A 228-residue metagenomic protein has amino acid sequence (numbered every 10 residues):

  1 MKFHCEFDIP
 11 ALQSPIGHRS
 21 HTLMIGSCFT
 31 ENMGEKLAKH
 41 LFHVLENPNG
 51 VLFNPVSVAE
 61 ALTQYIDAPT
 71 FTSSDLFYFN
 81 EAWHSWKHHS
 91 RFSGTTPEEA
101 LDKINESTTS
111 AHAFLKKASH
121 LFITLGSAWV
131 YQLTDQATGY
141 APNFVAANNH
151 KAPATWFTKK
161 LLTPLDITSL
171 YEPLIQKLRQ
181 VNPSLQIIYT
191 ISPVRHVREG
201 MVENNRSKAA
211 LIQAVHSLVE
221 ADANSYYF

Functional and structural regions predicted by a protein language model:
M1-F228: Extracellular glycan-modifying ectodomains
